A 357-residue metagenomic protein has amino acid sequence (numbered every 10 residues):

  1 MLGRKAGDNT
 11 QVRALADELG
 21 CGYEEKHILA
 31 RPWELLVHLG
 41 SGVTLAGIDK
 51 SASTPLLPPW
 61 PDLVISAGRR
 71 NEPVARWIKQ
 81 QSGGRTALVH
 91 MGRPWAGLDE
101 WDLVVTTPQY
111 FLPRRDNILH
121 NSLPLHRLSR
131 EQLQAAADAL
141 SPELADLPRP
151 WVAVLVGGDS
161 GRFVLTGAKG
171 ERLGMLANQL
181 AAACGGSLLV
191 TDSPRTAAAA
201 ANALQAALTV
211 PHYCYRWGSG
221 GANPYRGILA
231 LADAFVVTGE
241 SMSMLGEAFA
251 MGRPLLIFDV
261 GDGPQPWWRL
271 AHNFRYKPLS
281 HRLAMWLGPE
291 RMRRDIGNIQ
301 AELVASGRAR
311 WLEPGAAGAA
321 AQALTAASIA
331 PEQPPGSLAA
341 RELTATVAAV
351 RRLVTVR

Functional and structural regions predicted by a protein language model:
R4, G227-W268: A donor-sugar binding/catalytic signature common to diverse glycosyltransferases and related nucleotide-sugar
R4-L29, G170, G174-M175, D192 (+3 more regions): Soluble, non-transmembrane catalytic domains of enzymes that act on hydrophobic metabolites at membranes
K5-H120, L245: Active-site and donor-binding regions of nucleotide-sugar-utilizing enzymes
M91, T107, N121, T191 (+2 more regions): Generic beta-sheet signal
D99-T166, A340: A nucleotide-sugar donor-handling region in carbohydrate enzymes
D159-D192: Conserved catalytic-core segment of nucleotide-activated headgroup transferases in glycan assembly
C184-G220: Catalytic donor nucleotide-activated moiety binding site of glycosyltransferases and closely related
P264, R269-R357: C-terminal amphipathic helix plus adjacent low-complexity, charged tail appended to glycosyltransferase catalytic
